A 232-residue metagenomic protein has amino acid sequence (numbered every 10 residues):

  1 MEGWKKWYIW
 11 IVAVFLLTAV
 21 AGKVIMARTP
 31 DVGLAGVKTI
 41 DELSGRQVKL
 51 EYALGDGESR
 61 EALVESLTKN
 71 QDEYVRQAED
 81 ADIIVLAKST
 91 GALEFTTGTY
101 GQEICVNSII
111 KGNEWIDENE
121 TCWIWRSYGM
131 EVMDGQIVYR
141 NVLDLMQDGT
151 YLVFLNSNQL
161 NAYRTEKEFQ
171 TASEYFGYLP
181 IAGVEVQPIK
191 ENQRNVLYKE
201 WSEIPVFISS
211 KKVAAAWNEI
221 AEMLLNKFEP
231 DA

Functional and structural regions predicted by a protein language model:
E2-L54, M133-A232: Netrin-like (NTR/C345C) domain of secreted extracellular proteins
R60-D80: Short boundary/loop segments of OB/S1/cold-shock single-stranded nucleic-acid-binding domains
E79, W115-I116, D144-Q147: Extracellular/periplasmic catalytic domains that process cell-envelope and extracellular macromolecules
D80-K111: Structural detector for short beta-strands of small beta-barrel domains
I84, W123, L152-V153: Hydrophobic beta-strand signal
A92-F95, I109-G112, Y128-V132, N158-A162: Solvent-exposed loop/turn segments at secondary-structure junctions within structured extracellular/periplasmic domains
K111-W115, R126-Y128, L179, G183: Flexible, solvent-exposed short loops/turns enriched in glycine
D117-V142: Beta-strand/loop nucleic-acid-binding surfaces
